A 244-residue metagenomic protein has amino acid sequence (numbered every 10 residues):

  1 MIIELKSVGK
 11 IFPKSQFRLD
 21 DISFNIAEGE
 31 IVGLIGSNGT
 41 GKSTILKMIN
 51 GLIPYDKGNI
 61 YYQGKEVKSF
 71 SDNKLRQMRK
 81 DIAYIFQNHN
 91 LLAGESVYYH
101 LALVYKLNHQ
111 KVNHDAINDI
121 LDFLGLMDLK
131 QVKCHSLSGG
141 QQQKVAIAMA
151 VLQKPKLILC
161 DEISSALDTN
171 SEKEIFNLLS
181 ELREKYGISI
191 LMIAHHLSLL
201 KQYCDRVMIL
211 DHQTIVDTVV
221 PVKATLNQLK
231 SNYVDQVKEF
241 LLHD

Functional and structural regions predicted by a protein language model:
I35-S37: The feature captures the beta-strand-to-loop junction immediately N-terminal to the Walker
N50: Helix-to-loop junction immediately C-terminal to a conserved catalytic motif
G58-E66: Conserved ABC transporter NBD signature motif
N113-L129: Conserved ABC ATPase "signature" region
K133-L137: Conserved ABC ATPase signature
I158-D161: Catalytic Walker B motif of ABC-type/P-loop ATPase nucleotide-binding domains
T214-K238: Conserved beta-strand-loop-alpha-helix hinge in the C-terminal portion of ABC ATPase nucleotide-binding domains
